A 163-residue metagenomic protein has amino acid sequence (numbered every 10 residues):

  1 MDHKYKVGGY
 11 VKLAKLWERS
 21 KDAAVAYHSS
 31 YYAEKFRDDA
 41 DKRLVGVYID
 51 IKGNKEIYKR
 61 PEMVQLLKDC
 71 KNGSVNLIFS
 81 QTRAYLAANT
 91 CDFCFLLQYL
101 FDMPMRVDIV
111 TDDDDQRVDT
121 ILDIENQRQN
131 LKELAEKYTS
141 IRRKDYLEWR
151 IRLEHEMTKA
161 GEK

Functional and structural regions predicted by a protein language model:
M1-E162: Short, structured surface patches at the beginning of a domain
